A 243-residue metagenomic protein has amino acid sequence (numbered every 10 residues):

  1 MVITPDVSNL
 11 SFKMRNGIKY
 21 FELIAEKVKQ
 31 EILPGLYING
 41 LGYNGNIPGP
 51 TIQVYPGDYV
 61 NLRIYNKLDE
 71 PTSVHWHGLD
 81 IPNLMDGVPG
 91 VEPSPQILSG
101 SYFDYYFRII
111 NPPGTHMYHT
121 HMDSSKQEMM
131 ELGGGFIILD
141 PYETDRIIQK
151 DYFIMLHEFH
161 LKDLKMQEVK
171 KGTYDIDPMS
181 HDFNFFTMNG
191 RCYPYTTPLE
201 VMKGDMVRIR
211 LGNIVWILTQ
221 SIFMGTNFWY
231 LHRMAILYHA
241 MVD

Functional and structural regions predicted by a protein language model:
M1-D243: Copper-binding active sites and cupredoxin-like electron-transfer domains, recognizing His/Cys-rich ligand loops
